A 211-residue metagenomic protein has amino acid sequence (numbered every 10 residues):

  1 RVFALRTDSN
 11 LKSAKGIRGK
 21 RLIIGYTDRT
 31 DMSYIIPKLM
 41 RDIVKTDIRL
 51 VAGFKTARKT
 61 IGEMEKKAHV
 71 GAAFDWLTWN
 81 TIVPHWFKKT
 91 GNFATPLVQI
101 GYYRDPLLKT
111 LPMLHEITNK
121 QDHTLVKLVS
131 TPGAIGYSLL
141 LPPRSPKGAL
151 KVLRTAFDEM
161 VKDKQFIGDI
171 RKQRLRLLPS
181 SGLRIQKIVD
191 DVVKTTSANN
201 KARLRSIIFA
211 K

Functional and structural regions predicted by a protein language model:
R1-K67, T118-T124, P132-D169: Hinge/capping helix and adjacent helix->loop/strand transition within the periplasmic-binding protein
T7, T81-V161, N199, I207-K211: C-terminal lobe and pocket-closing loops of periplasmic/extracytoplasmic Venus-flytrap solute-binding proteins
G25, H69-W76, T95-L97: Paired acidic/hydrophobic, glycine-rich loop segments that form the ligand-binding mouth/hinge of periplasmic-binding
S33-P37, L111, L150, Q186 (+1 more regions): A general structural signal for well-ordered alpha-helical segments in protein cores
F54-A57, W76-W79, I100-R104: Glycine-rich beta-alpha junction loops
M64-K67, L111-E116, D190-T196: Short, surface-exposed amphipathic charged segments that create phosphate/polyanion-binding patches used for binding
G101-R104, L114, K162, I167-V189: Mature extracytoplasmic/periplasmic domains
S181-K211: Extracellular/periplasmic bilobal clamshell ligand-binding domains
